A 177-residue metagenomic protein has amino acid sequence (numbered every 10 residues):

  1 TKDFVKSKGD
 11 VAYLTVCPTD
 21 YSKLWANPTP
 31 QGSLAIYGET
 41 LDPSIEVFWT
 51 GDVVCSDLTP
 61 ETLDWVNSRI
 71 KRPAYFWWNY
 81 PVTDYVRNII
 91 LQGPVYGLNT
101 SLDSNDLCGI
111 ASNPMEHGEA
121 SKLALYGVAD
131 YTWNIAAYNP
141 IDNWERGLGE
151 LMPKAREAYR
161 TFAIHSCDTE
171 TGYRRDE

Functional and structural regions predicted by a protein language model:
T1-I141: Catalytic-core regions of glycoside hydrolase
W133, A137-E177: C-terminal functional modules
